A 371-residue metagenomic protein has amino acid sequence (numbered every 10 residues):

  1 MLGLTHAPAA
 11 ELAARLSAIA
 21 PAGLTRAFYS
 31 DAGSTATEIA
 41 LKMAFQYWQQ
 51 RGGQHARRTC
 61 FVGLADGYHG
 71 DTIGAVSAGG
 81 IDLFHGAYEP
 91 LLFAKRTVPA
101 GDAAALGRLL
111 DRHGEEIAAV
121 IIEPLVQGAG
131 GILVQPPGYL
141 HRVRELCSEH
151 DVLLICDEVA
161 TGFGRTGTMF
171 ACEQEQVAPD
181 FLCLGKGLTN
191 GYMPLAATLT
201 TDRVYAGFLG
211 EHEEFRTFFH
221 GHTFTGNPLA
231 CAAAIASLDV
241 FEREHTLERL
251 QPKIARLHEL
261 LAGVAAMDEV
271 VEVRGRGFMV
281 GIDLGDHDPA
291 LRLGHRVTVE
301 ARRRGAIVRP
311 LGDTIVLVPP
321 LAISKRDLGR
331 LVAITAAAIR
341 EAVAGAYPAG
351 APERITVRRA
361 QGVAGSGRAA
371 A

Functional and structural regions predicted by a protein language model:
M1-A371: Conserved N-terminal phosphate-binding loop of PLP-dependent enzymes in the Aspartate aminotransferase
